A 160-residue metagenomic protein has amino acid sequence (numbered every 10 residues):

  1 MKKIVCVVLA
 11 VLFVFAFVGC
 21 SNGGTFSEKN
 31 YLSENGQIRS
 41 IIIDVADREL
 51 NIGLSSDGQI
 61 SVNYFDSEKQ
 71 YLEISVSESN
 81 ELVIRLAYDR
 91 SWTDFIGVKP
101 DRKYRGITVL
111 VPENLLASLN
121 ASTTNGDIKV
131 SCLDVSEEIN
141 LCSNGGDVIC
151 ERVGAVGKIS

Functional and structural regions predicted by a protein language model:
M1-I4, L9-V11: Positively charged n-region of N-terminal signal peptides that target proteins for export
V14-F17: Bacterial Sec-type N-terminal signal peptides, specifically the leucine/valine-rich hydrophobic h-region
C20-T123, S131-C142, E151-S160: Acidic (Asp/Glu) and glycine-rich low-complexity loops/linkers that are typically intrinsically disordered
